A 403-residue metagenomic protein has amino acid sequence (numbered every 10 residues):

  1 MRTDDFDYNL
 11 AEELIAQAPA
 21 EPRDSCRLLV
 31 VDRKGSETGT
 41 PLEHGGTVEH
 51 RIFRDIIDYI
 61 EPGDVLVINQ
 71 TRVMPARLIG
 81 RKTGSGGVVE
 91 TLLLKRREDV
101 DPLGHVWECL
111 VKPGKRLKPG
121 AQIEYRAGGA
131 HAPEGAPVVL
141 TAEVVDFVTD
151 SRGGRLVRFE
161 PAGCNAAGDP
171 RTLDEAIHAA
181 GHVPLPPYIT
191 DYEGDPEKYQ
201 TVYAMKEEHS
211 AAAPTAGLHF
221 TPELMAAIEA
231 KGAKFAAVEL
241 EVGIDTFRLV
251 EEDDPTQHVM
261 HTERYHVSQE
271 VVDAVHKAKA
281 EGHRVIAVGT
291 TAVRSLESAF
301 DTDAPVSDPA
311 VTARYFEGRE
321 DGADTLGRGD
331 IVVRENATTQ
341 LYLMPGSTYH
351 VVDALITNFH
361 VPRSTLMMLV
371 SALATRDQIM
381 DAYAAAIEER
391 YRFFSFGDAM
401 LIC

Functional and structural regions predicted by a protein language model:
M1-C403: Surface-exposed, charge/polar-rich loops and edge strands
